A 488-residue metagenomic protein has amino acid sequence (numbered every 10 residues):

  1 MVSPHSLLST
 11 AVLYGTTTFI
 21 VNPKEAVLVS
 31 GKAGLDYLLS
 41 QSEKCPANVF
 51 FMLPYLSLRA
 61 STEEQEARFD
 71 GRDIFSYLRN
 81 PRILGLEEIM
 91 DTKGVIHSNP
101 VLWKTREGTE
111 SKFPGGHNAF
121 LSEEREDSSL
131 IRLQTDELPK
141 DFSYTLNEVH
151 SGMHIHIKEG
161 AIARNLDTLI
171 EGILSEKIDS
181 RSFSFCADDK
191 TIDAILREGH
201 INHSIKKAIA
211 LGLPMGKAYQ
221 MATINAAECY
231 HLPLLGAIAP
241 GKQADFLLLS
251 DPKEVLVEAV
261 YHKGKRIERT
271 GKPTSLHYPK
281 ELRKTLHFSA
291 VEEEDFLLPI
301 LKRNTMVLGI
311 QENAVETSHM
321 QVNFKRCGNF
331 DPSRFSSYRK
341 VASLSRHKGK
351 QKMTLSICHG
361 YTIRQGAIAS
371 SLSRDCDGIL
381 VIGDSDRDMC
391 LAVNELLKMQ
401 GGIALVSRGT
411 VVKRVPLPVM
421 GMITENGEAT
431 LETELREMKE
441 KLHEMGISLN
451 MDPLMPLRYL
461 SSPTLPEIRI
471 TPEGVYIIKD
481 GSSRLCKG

Functional and structural regions predicted by a protein language model:
M1-L8: Di-metal (Zn2+ and/or Mg2+/Mn2+) metal-binding site signature of metallo-dependent hydrolases with the MBL/beta-CASP
L8, V12, I20, D36-E43 (+10 more regions): Short, well-ordered alpha-helical packing segments
L8-G115, S175-E176, V411-P416: Divalent-metal coordination cores built from histidine and acidic residues
V12-L13, L196-G212, G216-G488: Active-site microenvironment of metallo-dependent hydrolases
T17-F19, A47-M52, I83-E87, K112-G115 (+9 more regions): Structural motif
P23-A26, P54-L56, D91, A119-F120 (+5 more regions): Short, ordered loop/turn segments at secondary-structure junctions
A26-V29, L58, S122, S143-T145 (+4 more regions): Short gly/pro/ser/thr-enriched loop/turn and capping motifs at secondary-structure boundaries
R68-E87, K93-I157, R164-F185, A194-K217: Histidine/acidic residue-rich metal-binding segments in metalloenzymes
